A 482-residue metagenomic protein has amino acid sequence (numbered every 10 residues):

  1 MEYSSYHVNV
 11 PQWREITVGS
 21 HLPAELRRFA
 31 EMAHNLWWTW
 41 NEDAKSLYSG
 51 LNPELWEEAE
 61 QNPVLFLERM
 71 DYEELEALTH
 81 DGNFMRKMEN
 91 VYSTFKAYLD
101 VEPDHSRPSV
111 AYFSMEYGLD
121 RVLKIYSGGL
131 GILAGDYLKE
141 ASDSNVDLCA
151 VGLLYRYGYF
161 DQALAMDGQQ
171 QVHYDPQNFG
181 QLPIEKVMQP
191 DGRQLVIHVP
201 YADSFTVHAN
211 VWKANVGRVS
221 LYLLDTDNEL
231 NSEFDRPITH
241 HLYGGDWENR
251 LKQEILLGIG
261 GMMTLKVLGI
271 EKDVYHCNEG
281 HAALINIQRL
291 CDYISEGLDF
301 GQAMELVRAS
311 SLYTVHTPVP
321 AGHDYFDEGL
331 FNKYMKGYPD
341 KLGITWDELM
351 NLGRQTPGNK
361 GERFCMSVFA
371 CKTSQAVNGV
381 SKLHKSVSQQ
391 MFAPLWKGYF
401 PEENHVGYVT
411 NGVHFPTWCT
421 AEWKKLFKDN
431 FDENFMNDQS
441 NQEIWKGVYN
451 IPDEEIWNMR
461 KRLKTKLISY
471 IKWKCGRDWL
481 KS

Functional and structural regions predicted by a protein language model:
M1-S482: Catalytic cores of carbohydrate-active enzymes across secretory and cytosolic contexts
